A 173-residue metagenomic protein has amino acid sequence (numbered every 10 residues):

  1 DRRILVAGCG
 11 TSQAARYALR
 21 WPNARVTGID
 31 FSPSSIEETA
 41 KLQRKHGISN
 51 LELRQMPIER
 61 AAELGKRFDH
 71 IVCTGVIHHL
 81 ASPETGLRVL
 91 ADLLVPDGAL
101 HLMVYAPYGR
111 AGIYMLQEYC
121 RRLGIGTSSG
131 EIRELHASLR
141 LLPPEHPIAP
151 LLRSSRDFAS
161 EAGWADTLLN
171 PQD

Functional and structural regions predicted by a protein language model:
R2-A7, T11-A61: Class I SAM-dependent methyltransferase SAM/SAH-binding core
Y17, L90, L100: Class I S-adenosylmethionine-dependent transferase superfamily signal
Q43, F68, L87-V89, P107 (+1 more regions): Short secondary-structure boundary/capping segments
E59-I71: A short acidic, Gly/Pro-enriched loop at the edge of an enzyme's catalytic core that lines a small-molecule cofactor
D69-E84, L100, A106: A short SAM/SAH-binding and catalytic strip from SAM-dependent methyltransferases
E84-D97: A short glycine-rich, Lys/Arg-flanked "PGG" loop and its adjoining helix->strand segment in the class I
A99-L152: Conserved class I S-adenosyl-L-methionine
L142-D173: Rossmann-like AdoMet/SAM-dependent catalytic core
